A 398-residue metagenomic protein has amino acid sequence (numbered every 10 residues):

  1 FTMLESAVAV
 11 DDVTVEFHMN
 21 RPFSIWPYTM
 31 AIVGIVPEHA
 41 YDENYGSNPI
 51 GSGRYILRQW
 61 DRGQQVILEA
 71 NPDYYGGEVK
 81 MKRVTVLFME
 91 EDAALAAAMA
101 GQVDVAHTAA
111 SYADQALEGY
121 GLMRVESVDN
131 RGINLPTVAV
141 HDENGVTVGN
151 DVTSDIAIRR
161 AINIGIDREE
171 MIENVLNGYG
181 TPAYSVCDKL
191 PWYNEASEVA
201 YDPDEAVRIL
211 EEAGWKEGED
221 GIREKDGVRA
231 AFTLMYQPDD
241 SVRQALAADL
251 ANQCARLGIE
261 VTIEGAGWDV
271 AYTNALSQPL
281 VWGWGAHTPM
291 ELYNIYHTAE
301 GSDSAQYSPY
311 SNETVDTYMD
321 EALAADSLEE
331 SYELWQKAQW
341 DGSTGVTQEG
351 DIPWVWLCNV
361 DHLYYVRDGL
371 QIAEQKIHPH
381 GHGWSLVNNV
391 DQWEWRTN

Functional and structural regions predicted by a protein language model:
D12, P22-F23, Y28-R83, D92-A93 (+4 more regions): Gly/Pro-rich hinge or "lid" segments in bacterial periplasmic/extracellular proteins
D12-H18, G53-R54, M81-R83, D129-Y184 (+3 more regions): Alpha-helical secondary-structure segments
V13-V15, A94, M99-T108, D249-Q253 (+3 more regions): Alpha-to-beta junction loops
R21-P22, E90, H107-A113, R168 (+2 more regions): Beta->alpha turn/N-cap motifs
I25-G34, N134-P136, E143-D151, V186 (+1 more regions): A structural "hinge/loop" feature
E43, N71-A116, A251, E260-T262: Ligand-site clamp/hinge motif
D61, Q65, A70, N163-E198 (+3 more regions): Detector for C-terminal structural segments
R124-E143, E300-D316: Periplasmic-binding protein-like
